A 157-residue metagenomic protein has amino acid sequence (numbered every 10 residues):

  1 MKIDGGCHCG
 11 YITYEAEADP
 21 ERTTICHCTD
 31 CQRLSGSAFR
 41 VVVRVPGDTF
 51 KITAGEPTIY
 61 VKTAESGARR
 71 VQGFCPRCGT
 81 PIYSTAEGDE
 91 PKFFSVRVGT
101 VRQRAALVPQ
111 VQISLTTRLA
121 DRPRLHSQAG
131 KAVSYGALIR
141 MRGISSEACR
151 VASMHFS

Functional and structural regions predicted by a protein language model:
M1-C149, F156: A short Gly-Trp-Pro
